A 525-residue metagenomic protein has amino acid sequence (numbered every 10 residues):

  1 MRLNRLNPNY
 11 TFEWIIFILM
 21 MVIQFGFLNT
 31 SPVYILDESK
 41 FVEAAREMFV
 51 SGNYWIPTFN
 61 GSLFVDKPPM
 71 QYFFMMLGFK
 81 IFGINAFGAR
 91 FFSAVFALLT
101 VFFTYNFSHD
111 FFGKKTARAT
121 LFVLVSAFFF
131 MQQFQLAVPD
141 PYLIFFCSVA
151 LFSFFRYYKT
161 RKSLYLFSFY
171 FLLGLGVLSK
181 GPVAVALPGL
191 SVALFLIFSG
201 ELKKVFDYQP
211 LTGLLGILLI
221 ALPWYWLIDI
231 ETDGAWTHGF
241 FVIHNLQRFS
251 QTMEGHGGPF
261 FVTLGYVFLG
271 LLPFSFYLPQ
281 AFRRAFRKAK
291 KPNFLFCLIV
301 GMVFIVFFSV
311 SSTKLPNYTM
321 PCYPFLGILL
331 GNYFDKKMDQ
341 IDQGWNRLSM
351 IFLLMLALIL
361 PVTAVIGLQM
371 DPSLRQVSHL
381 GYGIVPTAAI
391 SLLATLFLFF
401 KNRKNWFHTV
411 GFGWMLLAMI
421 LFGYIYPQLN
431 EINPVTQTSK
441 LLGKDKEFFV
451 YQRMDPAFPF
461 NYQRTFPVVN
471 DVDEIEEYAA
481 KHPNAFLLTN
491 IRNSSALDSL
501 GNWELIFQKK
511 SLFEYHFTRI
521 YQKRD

Functional and structural regions predicted by a protein language model:
M1-G344, N402, S511-F517: Membrane-integral, polyisoprenol-dependent glycosyltransferases of the GT-C/oligosaccharyltransferase superfamily
R2, F167, A281-D525: Membrane-embedded architecture of ER/inner-membrane glycosylation machinery
